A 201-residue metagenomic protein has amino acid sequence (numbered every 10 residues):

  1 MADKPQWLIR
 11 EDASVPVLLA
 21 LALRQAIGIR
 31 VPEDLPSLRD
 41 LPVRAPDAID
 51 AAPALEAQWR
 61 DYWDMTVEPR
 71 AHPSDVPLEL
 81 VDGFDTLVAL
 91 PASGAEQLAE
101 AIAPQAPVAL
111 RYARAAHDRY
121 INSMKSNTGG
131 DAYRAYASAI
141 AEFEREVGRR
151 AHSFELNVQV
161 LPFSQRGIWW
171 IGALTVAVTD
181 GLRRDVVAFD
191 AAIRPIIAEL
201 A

Functional and structural regions predicted by a protein language model:
M1-R119: N-terminal low-structure segments adjacent to metalloprotease catalytic domains across cellular compartments
L19-L21, R30-L35, A71, D75 (+4 more regions): Generic alpha-helix signal with a bias toward terminal, lower-confidence helices and secondary-structure junctions
D47, A51, N127-A135, G181-A188: Conserved aromatic-histidine-acidic binding/catalytic patches
A57, D61, M65-E68, A141 (+3 more regions): Charged/polar, solvent-exposed surface patches and flexible loops
H72, V76, V147, I193-L200: Generic hydrophobic secondary-structure signal
E96, R134-A137, A141, V187 (+1 more regions): Generic alpha-helical secondary structure signal
Y112-V176: Auxiliary, metal-adjacent structural segments of Zn-dependent hydrolase domains
V178-A201: Active-site recognition of the HExxH zinc-binding catalytic motif
